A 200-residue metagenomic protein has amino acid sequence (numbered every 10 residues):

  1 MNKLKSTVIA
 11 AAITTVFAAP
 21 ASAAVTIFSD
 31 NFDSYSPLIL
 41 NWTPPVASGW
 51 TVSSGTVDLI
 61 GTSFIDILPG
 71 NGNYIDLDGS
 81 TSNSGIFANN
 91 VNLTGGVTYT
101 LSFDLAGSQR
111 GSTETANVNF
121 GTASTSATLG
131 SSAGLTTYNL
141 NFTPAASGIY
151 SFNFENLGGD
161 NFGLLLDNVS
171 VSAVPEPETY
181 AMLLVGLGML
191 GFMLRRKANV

Functional and structural regions predicted by a protein language model:
S6-V8, A12-V25, F162-M193: Short, threonine-centered small-residue motifs that mark membrane-proximal processing/anchoring sites and TM-junction
F32, G85-Q109, L140, F152 (+1 more regions): Extra-cytoplasmic beta-strand recognition segments
S36-N73: Extracellular glycan-recognition surfaces and repeat-rich motifs
N73-I86, L129-S132: Extracellular beta-rich ligand/substrate-recognition surface
G95, A146-S147: Surface-exposed loops/turns
R110-V118: Beta-strand acidic-aromatic groove motif in beta-rich domains, primarily in extracellular
F120-A146: Extracellular carbohydrate recognition and processing domains and analogous Trp-centered ligand-binding platforms
N153-F162: Short beta-strand-plus-loop segments that form exposed binding edges in beta-rich domains
